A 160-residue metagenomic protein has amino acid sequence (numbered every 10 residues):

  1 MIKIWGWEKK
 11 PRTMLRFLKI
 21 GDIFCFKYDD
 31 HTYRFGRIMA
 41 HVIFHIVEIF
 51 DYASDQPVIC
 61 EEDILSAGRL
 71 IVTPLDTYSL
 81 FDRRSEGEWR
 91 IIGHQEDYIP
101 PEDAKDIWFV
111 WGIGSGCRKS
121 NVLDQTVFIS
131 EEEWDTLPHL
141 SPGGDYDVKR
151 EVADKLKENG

Functional and structural regions predicted by a protein language model:
M1, I59-E61, P74, G144: Alpha-helix initiation/capping motif
M1-F44: Short N-terminal edge-element motif at the start of the domain
T32-R37, F50-D51, G144: N-terminal, helix-rich and Lys/Arg-enriched segments in bacterial and organellar proteins
F44-Y52: Short, solvent-exposed secondary-structure boundary/capping segments
Y52-A67: Residue-level hotspots within well-ordered secondary structure
A67-G160: Beta-strand-rich cores of mature extracytoplasmic or soluble domains
